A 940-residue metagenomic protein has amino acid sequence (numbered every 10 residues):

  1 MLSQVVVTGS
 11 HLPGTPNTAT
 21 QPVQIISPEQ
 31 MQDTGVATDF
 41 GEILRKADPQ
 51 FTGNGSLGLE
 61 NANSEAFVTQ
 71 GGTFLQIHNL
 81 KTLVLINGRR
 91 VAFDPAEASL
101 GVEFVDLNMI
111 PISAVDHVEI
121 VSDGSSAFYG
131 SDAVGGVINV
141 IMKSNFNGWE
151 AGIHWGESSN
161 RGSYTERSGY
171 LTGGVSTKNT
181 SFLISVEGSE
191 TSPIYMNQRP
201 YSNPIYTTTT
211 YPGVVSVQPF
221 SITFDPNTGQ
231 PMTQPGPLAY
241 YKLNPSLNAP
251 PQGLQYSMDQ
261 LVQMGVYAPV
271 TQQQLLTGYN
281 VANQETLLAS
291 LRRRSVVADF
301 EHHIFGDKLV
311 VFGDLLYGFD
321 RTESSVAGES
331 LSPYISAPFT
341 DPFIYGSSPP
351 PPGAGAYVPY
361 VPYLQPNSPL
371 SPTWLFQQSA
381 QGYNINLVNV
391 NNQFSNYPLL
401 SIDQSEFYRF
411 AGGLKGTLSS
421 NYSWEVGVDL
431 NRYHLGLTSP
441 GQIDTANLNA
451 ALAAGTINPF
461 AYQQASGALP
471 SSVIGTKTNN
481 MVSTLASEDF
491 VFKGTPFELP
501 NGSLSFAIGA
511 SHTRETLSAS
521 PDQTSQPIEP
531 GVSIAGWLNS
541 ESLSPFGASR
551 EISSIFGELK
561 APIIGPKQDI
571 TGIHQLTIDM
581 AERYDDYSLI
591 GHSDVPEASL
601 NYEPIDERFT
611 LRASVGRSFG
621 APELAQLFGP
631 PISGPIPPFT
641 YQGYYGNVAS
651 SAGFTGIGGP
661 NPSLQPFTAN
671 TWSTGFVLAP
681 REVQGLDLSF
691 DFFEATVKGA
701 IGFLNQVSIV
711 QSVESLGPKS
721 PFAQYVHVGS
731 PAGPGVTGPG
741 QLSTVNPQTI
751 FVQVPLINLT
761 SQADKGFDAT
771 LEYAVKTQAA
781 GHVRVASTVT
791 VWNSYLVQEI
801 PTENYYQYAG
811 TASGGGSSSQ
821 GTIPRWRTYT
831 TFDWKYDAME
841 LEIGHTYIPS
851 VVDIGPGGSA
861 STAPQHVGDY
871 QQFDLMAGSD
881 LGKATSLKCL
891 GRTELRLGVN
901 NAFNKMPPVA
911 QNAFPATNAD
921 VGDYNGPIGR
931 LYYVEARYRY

Functional and structural regions predicted by a protein language model:
M1-D33, G41, N87: Short, acidic, small-residue-rich periplasmic hinge/interaction motif at the N-terminus of Gram-negative outer-membrane
T15, G41-R90: Extracytoplasmic beta-strand/coil segments of soluble accessory domains associated with Gram-negative outer-membrane
G41-I43, T73, V105-N108, D132-I153 (+1 more regions): N-terminal periplasmic accessory domains that precede and gate Gram-negative outer-membrane beta-barrel machines
T73-L75, R89-S122: Short acidic/polar hinge/loop motifs at secondary-structure boundaries that mediate gating or recognition
S99, I194, Q198, P204-T209 (+9 more regions): Surface-exposed, low-complexity loop segments enriched in small/polar and acidic residues
N145-W149, G162, K178-N179, I304-V311 (+10 more regions): Short loop/turn motifs that connect adjacent beta-strands in outer-membrane beta-barrel proteins
G634, G781-L887, F903, N912: C-terminal beta-barrel architecture of Gram-negative outer-membrane proteins
T696-K698, N793-S794, T846-P856, S879-Y940: C-terminal beta-signal and adjacent terminal beta-strands/loops of Gram-negative outer-membrane beta-barrel proteins
